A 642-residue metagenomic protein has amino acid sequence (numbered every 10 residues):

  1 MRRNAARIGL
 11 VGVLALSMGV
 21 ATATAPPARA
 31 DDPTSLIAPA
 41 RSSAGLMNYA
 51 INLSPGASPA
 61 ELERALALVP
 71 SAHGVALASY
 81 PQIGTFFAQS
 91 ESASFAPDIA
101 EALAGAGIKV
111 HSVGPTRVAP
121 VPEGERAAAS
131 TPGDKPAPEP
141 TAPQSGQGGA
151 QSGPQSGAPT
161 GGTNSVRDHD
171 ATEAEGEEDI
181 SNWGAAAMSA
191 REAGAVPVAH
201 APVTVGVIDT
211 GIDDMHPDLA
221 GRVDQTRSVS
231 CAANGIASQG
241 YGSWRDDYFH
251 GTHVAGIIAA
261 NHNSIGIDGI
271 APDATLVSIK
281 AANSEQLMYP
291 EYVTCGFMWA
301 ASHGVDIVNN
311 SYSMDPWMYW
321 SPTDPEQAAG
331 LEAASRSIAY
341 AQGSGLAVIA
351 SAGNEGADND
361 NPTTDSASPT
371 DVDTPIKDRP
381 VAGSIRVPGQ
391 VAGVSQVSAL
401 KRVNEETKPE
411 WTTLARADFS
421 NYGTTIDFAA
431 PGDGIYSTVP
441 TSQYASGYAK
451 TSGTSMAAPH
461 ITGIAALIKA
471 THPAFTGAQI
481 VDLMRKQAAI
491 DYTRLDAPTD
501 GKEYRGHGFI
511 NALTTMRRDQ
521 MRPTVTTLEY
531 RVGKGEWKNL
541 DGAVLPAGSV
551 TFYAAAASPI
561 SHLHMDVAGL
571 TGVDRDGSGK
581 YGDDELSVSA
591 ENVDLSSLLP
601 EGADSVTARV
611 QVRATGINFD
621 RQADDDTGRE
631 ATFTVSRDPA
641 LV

Functional and structural regions predicted by a protein language model:
M1-A30: Secretory targeting and sorting signals
A28-P132: Inhibitory N-terminal propeptides of secreted protease zymogens
D32-S35, S42, A104-T204, I212 (+1 more regions): Protease zymogen maturation seam
L36, L77, A119, V305-Y312 (+1 more regions): C-terminal subdomain of the subtilisin-like protease fold in secreted/lumenal serine endopeptidases
P159-D273, C295-A329, D360-P362, D491-D496 (+1 more regions): Active-site core segment of subtilase-fold serine proteases
D209, L346, D373-A470, A474 (+1 more regions): Extracellular S/T/G-rich loop segment that most often corresponds to the catalytic His/Ser-adjacent loop
A281-V391, S442-P459, T471, G501: Substrate-binding/access-modulating region of protease and related hydrolase catalytic domains
A614-A623: Short, solvent-exposed loop/turn segments at the edges of extracellular beta-sandwich modules
